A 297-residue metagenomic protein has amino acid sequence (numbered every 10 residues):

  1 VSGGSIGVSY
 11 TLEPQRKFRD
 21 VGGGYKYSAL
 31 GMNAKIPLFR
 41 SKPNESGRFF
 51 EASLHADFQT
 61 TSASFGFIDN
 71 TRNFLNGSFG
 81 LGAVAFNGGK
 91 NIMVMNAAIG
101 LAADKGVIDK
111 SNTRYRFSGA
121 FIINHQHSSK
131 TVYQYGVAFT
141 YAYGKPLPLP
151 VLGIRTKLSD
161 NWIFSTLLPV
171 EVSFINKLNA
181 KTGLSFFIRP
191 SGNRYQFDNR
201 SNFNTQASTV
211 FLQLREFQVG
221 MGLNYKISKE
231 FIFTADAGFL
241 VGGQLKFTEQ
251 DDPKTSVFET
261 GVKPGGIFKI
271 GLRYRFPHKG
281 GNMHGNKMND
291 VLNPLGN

Functional and structural regions predicted by a protein language model:
V1-D109: Transmembrane beta-barrel domains of bacterial outer-membrane proteins
G4-V8, S46-A56, M93-A97, Y133-V137 (+5 more regions): Transmembrane beta-strands of outer-membrane beta-barrel proteins
V8, M32-L38, G77-A85, G119-H125 (+5 more regions): Residues on the lipid-exposed face of transmembrane beta-strands in outer-membrane beta-barrel proteins
Y10-R16, L54-S62, I99-K105, F139-Y143 (+5 more regions): Transmembrane beta-strands of outer-membrane beta-barrel pores
G24-L30, T71-G77, S111-F117, P146-P150 (+5 more regions): Residues that define the transmembrane beta-barrel architecture of outer-membrane proteins
K42-E45, G89-M93, S129-Y133, N161-F164 (+4 more regions): Repeated loop/turn-to-beta-strand initiation elements of outer-membrane beta-barrel proteins
Q59-F65, L168-P253, V257-F268: Outer-membrane beta-barrel translocator/channel fold
V151-R155, L223, K229, V262-N297: Outer-membrane beta-barrel "beta-signal"
